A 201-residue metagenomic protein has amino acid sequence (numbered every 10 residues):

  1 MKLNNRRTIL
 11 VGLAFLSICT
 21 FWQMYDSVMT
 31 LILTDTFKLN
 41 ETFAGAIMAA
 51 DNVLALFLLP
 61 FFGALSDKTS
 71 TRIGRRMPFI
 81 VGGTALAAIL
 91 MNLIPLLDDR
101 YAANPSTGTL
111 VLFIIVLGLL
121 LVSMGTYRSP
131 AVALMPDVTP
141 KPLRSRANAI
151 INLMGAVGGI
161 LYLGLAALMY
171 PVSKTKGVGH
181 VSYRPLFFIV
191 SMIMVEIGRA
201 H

Functional and structural regions predicted by a protein language model:
M1-L54: Helix-loop boundary and gating motifs at the non-cytosolic
L16, G83, L90-Y127: Hydrophobic core of transmembrane alpha-helices in multi-pass small-molecule transporters, especially MFS/SLC-type
D35, K68, D99-R100, G159-V181: Transmembrane alpha-helix termini and helix-breaking/packing motifs in multi-pass membrane transporters
E41-G45, L110, K141-I151: Loop-to-transmembrane helix entry/capping segments in MFS-fold secondary transporters and related SLC/MFSD carriers
A44-T69, A87-M91, I160: Central cavity-lining transmembrane alpha-helices of secondary-active solute carriers, predominantly the Major
A50-L56, S145-P171, I193: Glycine-rich segments within core transmembrane alpha-helices of 12-TM secondary carriers
K68-A85: Cytoplasmic membrane-interface "Motif A"-like loop-to-helix N-cap segments of 12-TM Major Facilitator Superfamily
G82, V181-R199: Symmetry-related core transmembrane helices of the 12-TM Major Facilitator Superfamily/SLC fold
